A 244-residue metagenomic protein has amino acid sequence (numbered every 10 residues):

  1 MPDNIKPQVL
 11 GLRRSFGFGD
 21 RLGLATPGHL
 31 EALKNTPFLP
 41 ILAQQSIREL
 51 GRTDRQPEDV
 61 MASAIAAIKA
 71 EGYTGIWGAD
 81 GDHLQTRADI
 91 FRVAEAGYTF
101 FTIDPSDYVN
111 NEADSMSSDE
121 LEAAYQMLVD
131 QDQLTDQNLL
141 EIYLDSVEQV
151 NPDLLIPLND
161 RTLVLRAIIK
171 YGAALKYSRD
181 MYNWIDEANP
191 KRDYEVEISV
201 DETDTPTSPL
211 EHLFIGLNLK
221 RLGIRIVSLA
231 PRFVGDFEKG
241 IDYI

Functional and structural regions predicted by a protein language model:
M1-K176, D180-A188, R221: Alpha/beta catalytic barrel-like cores
A25, T207-S208: Secondary-structure boundary/capping motif
H29, M181, S199, E211-I215: Short, hydrophobic/aromatic alpha-helical segments in well-folded domains
A79-G81, E195-D201, L229-F233: Extended hydrophobic secondary-structure segments that form protein cores and membrane-embedded regions
L84-T86, F91, S199-P206, G235-F237: Short, internal active-site loops enriched in acidic
N110, S115, Y194, V200 (+1 more regions): Catalytic cofactor-binding cores of redox enzymes
L158, I169, E202-P206, D242-I244: Alpha-helix capping and helix-loop boundary segments enriched in small/acidic/polar residues
P209-I244: Catalytic core of soluble alpha/beta enzymes
